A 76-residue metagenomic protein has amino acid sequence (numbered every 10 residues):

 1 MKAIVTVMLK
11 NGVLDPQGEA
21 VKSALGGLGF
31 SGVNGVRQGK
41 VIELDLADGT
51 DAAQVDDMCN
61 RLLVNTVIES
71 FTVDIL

Functional and structural regions predicted by a protein language model:
M1-L76: Non-catalytic terminal accessory/regulatory regions of metabolic enzymes
